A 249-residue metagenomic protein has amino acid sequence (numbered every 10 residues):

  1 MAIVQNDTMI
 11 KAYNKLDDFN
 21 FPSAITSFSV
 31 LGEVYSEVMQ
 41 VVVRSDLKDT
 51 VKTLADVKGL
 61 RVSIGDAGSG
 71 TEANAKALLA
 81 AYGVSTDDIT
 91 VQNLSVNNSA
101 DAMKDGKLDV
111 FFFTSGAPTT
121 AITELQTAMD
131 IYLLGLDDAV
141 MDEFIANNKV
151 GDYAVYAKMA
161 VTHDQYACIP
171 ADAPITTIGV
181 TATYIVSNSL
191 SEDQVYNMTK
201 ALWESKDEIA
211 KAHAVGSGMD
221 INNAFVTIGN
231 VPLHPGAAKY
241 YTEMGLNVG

Functional and structural regions predicted by a protein language model:
M1, A77, N97-F111, T123-T127: Short helices/loops that flank or line small-molecule/ion binding pockets
M1-K58, D66, A73: Short, glycine-/small- and polar/acidic-enriched structural segments that line small-molecule recognition paths
I3-D17, V96, F112-T119, D137-D138: Beta->alpha turn/N-cap motifs
A12-S29, A121-D138, F144-D164: Ligand-binding "clamshell"
K48-R61, P235, K239-G249: Immediate post-signal peptide segment of exported/extracytoplasmic ligand-binding proteins
T86-K104, G116-P118: Short helix-initiation/N-cap motifs at beta->coil->alpha
L134-N197, V248: C-terminal lobe and pocket-closing loops of periplasmic/extracytoplasmic Venus-flytrap solute-binding proteins
L202-D220: Periplasmic-binding protein-like
